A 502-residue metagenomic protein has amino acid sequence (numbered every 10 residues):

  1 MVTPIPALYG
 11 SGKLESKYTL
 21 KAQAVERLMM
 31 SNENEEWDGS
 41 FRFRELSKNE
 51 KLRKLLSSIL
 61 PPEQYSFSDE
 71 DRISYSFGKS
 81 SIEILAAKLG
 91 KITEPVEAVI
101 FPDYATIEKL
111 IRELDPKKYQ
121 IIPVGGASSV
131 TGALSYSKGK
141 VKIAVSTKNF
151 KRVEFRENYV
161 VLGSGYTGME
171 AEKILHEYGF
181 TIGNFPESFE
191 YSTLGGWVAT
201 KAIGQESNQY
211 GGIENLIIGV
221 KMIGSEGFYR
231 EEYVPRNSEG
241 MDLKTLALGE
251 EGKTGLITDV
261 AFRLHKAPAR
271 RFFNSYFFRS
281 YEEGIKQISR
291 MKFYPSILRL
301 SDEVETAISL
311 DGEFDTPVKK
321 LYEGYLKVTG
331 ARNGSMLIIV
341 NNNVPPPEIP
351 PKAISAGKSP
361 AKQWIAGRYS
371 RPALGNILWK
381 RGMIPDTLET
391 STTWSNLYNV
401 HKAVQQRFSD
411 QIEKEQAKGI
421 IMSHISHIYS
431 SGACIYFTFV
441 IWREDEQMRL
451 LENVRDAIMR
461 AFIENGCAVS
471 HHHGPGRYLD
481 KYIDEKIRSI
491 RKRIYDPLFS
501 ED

Functional and structural regions predicted by a protein language model:
M1-E108, R112, S129-N158, E305-G312 (+3 more regions): N-terminal flexible segment immediately upstream of the FAD-binding catalytic core in FAD-dependent oxidoreductases
K17-R27, S66-E83, I285-A457, N465: C-terminal substrate-recognition/cap domain of FAD-linked oxidoreductases
I121, I182, A468-V469: Hydrophobic beta-strand scaffold residues
P123-A127, L134, T147, S164 (+2 more regions): Glycine-rich, histidine-containing beta strand-loop boundary motifs that form or position
K151-S301: FAD-binding subdomain of flavoenzyme oxidoreductases
V304-A307, I428, V469-K481: Small/polar glycine-rich anion-binding or flexible loop at a beta-alpha turn
P475-D502: Activity-critical C-terminal alpha-helical subdomain
